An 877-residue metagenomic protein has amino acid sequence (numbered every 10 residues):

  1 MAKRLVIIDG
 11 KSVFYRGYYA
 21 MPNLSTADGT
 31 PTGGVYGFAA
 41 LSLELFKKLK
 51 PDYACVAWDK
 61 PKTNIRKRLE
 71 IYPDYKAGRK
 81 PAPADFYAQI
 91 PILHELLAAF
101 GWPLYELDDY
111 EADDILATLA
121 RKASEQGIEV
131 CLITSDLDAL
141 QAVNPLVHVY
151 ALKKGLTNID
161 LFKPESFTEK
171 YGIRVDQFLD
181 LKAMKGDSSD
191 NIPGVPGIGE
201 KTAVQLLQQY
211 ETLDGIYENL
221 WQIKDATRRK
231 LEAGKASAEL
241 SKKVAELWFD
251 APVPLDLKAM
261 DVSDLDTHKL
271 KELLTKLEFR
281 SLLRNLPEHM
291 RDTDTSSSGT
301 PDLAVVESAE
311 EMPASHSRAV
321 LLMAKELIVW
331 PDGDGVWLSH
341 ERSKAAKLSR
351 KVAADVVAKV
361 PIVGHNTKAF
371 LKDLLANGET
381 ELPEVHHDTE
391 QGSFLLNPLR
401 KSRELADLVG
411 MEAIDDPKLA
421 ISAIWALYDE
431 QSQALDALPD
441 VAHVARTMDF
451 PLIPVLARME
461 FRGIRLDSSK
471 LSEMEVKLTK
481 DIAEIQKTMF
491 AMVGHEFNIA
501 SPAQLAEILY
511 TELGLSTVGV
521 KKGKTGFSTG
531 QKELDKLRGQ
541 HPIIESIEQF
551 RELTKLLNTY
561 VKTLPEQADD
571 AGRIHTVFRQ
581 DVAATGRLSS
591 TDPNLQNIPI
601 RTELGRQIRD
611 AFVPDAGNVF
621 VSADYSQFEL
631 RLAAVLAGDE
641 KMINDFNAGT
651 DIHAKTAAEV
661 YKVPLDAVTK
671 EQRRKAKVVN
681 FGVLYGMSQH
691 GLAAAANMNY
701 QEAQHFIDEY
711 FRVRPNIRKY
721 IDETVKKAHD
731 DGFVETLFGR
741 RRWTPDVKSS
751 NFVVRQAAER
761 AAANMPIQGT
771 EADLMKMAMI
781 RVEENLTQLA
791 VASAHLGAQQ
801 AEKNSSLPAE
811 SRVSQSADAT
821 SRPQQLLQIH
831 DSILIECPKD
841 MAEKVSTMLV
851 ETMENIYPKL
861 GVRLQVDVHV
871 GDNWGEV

Functional and structural regions predicted by a protein language model:
A2, D52-C55, P73, P103 (+8 more regions): Non-catalytic nucleic-acid-binding/docking modules located in mid-to-C-terminal regions of nucleic-acid enzymes
A2-I133, L137-K163, S237-L240, E246-P254: Noncatalytic, basic helical substrate-engagement surface that gates or grips nucleic-acid strands
L5-V6, G10, R16-C55, L69 (+4 more regions): Conserved RNase H-like, two-metal-ion catalytic cores of nucleic-acid enzymes
T157-N158, P164-K182, S188-S189, P301-A304 (+3 more regions): Active-site-proximal helix-loop-helix substrate-binding element of RNase H-like nuclease domains
G234-R350, P417-I600, V619, E629 (+5 more regions): Conserved "right-hand" nucleotidyltransferase catalytic core of DNA-directed polymerases
H386, Q391-I424, Q580-L665: Function-dense linear segments that define catalytic or interfacial modules in macromolecule-processing proteins
P454, F461, A571, H575-T576 (+5 more regions): Conserved catalytic core of nucleic-acid polymerases
K480-K487, A491-I544, R712-R760, N764 (+1 more regions): C-terminal polymerase-core module
